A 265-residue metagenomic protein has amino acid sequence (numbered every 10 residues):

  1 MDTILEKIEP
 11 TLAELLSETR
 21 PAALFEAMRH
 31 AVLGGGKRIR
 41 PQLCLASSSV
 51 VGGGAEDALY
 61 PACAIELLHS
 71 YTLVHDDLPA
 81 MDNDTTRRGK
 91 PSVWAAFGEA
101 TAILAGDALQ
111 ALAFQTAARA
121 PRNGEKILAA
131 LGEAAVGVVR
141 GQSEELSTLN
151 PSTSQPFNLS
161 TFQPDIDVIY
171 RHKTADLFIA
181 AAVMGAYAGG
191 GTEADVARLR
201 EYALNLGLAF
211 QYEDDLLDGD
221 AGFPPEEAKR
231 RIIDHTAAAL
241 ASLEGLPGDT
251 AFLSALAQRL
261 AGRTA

Functional and structural regions predicted by a protein language model:
M1-A265: All-alpha prenyltransferase/terpene-synthase fold signal
